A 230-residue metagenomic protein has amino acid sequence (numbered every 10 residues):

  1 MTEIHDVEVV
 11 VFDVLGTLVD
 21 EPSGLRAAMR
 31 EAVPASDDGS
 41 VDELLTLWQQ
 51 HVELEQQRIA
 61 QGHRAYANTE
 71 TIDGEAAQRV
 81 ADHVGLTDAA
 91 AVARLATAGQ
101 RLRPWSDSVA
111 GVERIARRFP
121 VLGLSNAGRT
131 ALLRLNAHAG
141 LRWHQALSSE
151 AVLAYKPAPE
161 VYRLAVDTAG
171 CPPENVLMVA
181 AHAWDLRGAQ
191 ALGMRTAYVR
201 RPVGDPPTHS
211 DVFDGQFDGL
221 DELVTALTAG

Functional and structural regions predicted by a protein language model:
M1-V10, E113, L124-G230: Asp-based, Mg2+/Mn2+-dependent phosphohydrolase catalytic module
I4-S106: N-terminal helical cap/lid subdomain that shapes the substrate entry/recognition surface in HAD-like hydrolases
V14, F119, A127-G128: Active-site loop->helix "elbow" adjoining a glycine-rich segment at hydrolase catalytic centers
A32-S36, H83, R118, H138 (+1 more regions): Alpha-helical structural context
G74, W105, V109, P159-R163: Short, well-ordered alpha-helical scaffold segments within catalytic/effector domains
D107-R118: Catalytic-core regions built around general acid/base machinery
R118-F119, G193: Glycine-centered short loops/turns at secondary-structure junctions
